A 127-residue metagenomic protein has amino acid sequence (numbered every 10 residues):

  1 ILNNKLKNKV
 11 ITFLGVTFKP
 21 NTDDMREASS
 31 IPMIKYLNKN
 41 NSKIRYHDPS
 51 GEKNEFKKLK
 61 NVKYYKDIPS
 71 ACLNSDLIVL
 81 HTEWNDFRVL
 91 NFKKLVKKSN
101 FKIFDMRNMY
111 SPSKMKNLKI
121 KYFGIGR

Functional and structural regions predicted by a protein language model:
I1-R127: Structural/interface elements that position substrates and couple domains in central-metabolism enzymes
